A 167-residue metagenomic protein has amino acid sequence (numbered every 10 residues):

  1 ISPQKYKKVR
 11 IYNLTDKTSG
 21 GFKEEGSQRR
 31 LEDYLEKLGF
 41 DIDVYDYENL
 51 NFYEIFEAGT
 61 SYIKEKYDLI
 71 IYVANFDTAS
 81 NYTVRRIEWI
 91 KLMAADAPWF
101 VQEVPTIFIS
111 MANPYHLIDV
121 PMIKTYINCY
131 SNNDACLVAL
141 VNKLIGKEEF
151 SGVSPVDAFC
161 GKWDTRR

Functional and structural regions predicted by a protein language model:
I1-R167: C-terminal non-catalytic regions of proteins with extracellular/luminal or membrane-system context
